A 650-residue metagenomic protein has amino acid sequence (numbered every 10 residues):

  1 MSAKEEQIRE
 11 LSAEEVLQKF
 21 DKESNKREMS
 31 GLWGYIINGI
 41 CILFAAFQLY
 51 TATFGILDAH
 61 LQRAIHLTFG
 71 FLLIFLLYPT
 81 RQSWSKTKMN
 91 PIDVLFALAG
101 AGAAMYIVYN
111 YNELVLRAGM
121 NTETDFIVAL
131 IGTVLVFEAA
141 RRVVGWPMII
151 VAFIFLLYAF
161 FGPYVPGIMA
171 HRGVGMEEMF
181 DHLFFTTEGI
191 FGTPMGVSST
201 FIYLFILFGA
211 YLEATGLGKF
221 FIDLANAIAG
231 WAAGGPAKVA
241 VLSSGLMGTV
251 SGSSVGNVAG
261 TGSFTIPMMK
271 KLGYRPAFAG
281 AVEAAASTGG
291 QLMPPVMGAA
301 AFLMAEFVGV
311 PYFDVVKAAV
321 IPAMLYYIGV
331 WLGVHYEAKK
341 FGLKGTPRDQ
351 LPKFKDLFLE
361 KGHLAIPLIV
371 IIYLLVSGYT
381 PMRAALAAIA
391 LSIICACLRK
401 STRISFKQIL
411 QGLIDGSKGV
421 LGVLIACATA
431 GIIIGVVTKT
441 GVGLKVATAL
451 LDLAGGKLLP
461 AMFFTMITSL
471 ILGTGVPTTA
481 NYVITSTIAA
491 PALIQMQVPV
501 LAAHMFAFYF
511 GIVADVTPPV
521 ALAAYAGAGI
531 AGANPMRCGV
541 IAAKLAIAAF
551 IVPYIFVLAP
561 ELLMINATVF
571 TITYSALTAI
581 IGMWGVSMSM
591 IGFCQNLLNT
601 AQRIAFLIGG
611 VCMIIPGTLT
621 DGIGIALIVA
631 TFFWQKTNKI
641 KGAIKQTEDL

Functional and structural regions predicted by a protein language model:
M1-L116, F126-L130: Conserved, well-structured core domains of diverse proteins
S2-Y35, K317-G419, L522-V611, N638-L650: Long, contiguous bundles of hydrophobic transmembrane helices that form the permeation core of multi-pass
I37-I42, Q62-L76, I92-A101, F126-L135 (+11 more regions): Hydrophobic mid-bilayer segments of alpha-helices in multi-pass membrane transport proteins, especially secondary
T51-I56, Y78-T87, E113-L114, G132-W146 (+4 more regions): Membrane-water interface regions at transmembrane-helix termini and the short interhelical loops of multi-pass membrane
E123-I127, E188-F201, A227-V241, L272-F278 (+6 more regions): Membrane-interfacial loop-to-helix junctions in multi-pass transporters
E138-A139, V143, V151-I168, M176-F180 (+8 more regions): Core transmembrane alpha-helical segments of multi-pass membrane transporters/permeases
G209-E213, S244-S253, A285-Q291, G431-I434 (+3 more regions): Transmembrane alpha-helix interface/packing and boundary motifs in multi-pass membrane proteins, characterized by
I222-G290, A300, G309, T478-Y509 (+1 more regions): Hydrophobic transmembrane alpha-helices that form the pore/transport pathway of multi-pass ion and small-solute
